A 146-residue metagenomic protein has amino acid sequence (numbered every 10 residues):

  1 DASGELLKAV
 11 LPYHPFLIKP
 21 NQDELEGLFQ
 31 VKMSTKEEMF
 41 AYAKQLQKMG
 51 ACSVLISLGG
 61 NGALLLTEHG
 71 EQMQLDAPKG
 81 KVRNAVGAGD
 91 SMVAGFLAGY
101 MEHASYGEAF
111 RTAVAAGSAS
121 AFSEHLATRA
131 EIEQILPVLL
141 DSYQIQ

Functional and structural regions predicted by a protein language model:
D1-E37: Conserved beta-alpha-beta core of the PfkB/ribokinase-like small-molecule kinase fold
K8, K36-Q146: Conserved phosphate-binding/catalytic region of the ribokinase-like
